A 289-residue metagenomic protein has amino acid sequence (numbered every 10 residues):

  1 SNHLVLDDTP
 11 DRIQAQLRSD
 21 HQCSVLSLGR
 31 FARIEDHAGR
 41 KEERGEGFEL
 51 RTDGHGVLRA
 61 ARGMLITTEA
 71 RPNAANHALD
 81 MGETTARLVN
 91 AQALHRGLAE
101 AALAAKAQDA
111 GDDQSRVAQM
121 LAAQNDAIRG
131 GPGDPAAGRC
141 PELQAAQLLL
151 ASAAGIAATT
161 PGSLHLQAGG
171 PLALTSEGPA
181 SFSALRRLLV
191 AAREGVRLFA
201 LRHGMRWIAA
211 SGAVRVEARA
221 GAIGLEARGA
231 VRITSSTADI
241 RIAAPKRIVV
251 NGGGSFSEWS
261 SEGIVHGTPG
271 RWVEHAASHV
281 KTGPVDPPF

Functional and structural regions predicted by a protein language model:
S1-S235, D239-A243, R247-N251: Structural signature for extended repeat/solenoid scaffolds and their inter-repeat hinge/linker regions, spanning
I233, I248, G252-F289: Extended, low-complexity amphipathic alpha-helical repeat segments
